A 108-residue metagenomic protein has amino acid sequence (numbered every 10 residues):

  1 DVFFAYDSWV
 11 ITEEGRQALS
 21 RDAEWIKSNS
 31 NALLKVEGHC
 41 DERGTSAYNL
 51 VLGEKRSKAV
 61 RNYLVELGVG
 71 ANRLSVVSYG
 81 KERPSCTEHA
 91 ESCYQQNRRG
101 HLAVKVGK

Functional and structural regions predicted by a protein language model:
D1-V2, V77: Short non-domain terminal segments
F3-E37, R61-E66, A71, L102-V104 (+1 more regions): Periplasmic peptidoglycan-binding/anchoring modules of Gram-negative envelope and division proteins
E37-V106: Periplasmic OmpA-like peptidoglycan-binding domain that tethers envelope proteins to the cell wall
